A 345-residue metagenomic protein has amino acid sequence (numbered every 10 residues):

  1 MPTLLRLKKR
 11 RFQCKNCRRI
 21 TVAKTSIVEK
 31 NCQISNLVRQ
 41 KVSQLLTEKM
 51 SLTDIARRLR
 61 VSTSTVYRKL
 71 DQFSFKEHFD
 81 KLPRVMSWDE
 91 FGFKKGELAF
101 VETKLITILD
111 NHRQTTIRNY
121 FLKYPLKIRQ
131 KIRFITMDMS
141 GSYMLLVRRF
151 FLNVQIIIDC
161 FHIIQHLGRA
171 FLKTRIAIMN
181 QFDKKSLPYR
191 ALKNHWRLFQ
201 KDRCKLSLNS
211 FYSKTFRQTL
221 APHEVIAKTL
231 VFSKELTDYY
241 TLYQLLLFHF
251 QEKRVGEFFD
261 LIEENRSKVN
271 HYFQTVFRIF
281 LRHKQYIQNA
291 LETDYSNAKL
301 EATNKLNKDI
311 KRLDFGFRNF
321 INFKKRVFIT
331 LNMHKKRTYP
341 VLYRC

Functional and structural regions predicted by a protein language model:
M1-E97, Q130-I132, S142, R149 (+1 more regions): Short, positively charged, Gly/Tyr-enriched micro-motifs that form contact patches at catalytic or ligand/partner
I20, F73-K76, F150, A170 (+2 more regions): Conserved, well-folded catalytic cores of nucleic-acid-processing and energy-transducing macromolecular machines
N31, K104-I128, F134: Active-site beta-loop-alpha junctions of metal-dependent nucleic acid enzymes, especially the RNase H-like/DDE
L46, N111, D138: Conserved residues at beta->alpha junctions
M50, Y143, V154, F171-T174 (+2 more regions): A generic secondary-structure signal for well-formed alpha-helical elements
L70, K95-F100, K127-Q155, F161-Q165 (+1 more regions): Acidic/histidine-rich catalytic cores and adjacent linkers of DNA breakage/strand-transfer/modification proteins
V85, I156-I157: Conserved beta-strand scaffold positions in the cores of enzyme catalytic domains, especially in NTP/NDP-utilizing
I163-K184: Short alpha-helix plus adjacent loop in nuclease-associated cores
